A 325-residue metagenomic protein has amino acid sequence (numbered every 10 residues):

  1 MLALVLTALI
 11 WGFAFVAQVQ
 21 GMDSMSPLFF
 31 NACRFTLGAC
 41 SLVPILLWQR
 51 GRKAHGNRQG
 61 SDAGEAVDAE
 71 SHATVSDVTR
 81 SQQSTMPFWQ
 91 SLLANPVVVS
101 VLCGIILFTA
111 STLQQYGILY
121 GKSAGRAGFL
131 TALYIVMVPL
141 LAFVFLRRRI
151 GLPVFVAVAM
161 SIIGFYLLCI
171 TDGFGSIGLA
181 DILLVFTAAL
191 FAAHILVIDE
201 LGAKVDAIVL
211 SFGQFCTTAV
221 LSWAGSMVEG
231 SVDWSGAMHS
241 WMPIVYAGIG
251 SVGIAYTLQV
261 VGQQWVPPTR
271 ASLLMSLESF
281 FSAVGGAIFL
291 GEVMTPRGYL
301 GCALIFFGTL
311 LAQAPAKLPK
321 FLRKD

Functional and structural regions predicted by a protein language model:
M1-R34, G38-I45, I105, T109 (+5 more regions): Glycine-/small-residue-enriched transmembrane alpha-helix faces in small-molecule transporters and effluxers
I10, A14-F15, R50-A69, S76 (+4 more regions): Specific transmembrane alpha-helical segments of multi-pass solute transporters/efflux pumps, especially DMT/EamA
G12, V16, V43, G104 (+8 more regions): Hydrophobic/small/kink-forming positions within alpha-helical transmembrane segments of polytopic membrane proteins
V16-S24, Y116-Y120, Y166-L179, S226-P243 (+1 more regions): Membrane-interface helix termini and inter-helical loops of multi-pass transporters
G21, F30, R34, G117 (+8 more regions): Hydrophobic/aromatic residues within transmembrane alpha-helices of multi-pass small-molecule transporters
N31-C33, A127-L133, V197-A219, G248 (+1 more regions): Helix-helix packing/entry segments at the starts of transmembrane helices
S41-Q49, Y134-V156, F280-L300: C-terminal transmembrane-helix exit sites in multi-pass transporters
L42, I150-I170, F191, S222 (+3 more regions): Hydrophobic transmembrane alpha-helices of multi-pass small-molecule transport proteins
